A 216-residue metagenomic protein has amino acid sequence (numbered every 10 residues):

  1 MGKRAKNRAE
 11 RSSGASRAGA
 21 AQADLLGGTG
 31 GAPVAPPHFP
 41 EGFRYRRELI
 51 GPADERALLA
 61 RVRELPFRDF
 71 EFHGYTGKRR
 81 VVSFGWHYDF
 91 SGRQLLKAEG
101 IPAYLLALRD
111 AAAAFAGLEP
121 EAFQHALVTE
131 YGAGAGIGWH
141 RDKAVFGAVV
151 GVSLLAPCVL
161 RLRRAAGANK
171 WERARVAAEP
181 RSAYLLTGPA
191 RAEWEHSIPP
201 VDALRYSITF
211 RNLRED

Functional and structural regions predicted by a protein language model:
G2-D216: Non-heme Fe(II) oxygenase metal-center motifs and adjacent flexible, charged/small-residue loops
